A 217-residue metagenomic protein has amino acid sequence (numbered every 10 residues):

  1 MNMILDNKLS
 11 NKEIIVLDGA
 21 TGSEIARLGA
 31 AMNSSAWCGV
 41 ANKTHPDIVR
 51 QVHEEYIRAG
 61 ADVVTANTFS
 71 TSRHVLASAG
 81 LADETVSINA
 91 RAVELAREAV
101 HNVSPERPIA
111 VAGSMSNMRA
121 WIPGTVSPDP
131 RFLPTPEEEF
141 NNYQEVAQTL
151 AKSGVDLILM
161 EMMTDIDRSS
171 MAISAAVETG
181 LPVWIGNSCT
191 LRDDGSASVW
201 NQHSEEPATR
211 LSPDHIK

Functional and structural regions predicted by a protein language model:
M1-K217: Domain-level signal for soluble alpha/beta catalytic cores
